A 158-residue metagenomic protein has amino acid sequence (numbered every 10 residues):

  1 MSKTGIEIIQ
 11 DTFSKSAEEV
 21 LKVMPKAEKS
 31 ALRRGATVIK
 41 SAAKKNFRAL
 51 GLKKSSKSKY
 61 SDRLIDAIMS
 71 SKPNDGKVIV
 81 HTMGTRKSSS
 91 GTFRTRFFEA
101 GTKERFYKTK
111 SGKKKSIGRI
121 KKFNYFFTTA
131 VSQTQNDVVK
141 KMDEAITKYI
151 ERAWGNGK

Functional and structural regions predicted by a protein language model:
M1-H81, F106-K158: Short, Lys/Arg-rich flexible segments
D75-G101: Mid-chain, well-packed structural core segment of small domains
